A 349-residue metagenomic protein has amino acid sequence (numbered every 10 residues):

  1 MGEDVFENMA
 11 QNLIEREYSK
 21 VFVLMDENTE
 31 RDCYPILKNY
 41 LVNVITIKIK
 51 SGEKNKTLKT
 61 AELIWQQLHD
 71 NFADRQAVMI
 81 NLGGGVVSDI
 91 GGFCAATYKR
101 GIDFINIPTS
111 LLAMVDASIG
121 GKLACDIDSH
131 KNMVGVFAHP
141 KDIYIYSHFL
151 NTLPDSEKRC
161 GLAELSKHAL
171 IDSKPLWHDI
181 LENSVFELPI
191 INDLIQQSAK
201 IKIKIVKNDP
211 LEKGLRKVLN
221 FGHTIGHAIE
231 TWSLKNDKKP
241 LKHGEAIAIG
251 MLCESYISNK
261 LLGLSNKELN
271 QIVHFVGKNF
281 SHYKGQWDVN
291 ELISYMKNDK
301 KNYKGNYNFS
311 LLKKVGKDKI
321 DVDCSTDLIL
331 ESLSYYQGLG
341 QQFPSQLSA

Functional and structural regions predicted by a protein language model:
M1-V78: ATP/NTP phosphate-donor binding region
S51-G52, L82-G84, F221-G222: Glycine-rich beta-strand-to-loop/alpha-helix junction loops that act as flexible
D70-A73, H139-D142, H148-D155, A163-P175 (+8 more regions): Generic secondary-structure signature for well-ordered alpha-helical cores
V86-F93, M114, H227-A228: Short glycine/serine/threonine-rich phosphate/pyrophosphate-binding segments that cradle anionic phosphate groups
F93-V185: A glycine/threonine-rich phosphate-anchoring loop and its flanking beta-alpha core in nucleotide/phosphate-binding
A163-L165, L264-A349: C-terminal charged capping/lid subdomain of soluble metabolic enzymes
E182-N290: Active-site segments that bind and position negatively charged phosphate/pyrophosphate groups
